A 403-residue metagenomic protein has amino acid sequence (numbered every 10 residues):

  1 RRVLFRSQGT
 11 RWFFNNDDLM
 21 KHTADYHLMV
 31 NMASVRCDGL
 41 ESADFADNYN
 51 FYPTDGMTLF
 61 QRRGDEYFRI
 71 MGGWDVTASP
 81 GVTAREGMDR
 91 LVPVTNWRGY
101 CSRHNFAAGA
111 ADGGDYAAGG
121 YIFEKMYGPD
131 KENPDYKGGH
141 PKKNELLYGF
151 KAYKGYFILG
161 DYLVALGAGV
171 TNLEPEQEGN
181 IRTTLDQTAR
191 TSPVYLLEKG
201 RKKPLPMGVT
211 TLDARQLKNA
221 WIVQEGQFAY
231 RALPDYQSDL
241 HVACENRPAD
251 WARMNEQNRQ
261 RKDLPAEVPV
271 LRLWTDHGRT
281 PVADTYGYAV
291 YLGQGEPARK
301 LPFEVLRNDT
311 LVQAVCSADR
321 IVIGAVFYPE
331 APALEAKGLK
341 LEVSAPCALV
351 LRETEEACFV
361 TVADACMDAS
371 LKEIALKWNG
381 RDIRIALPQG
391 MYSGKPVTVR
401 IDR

Functional and structural regions predicted by a protein language model:
R1-D382, S393-P396: Extended polysaccharide-engagement surfaces of secreted carbohydrate-active enzymes
L387-Y392: Intrinsically disordered, low-complexity Pro/Gly/Ser/Thr-rich segments with frequent PxxP/GP/PP motifs and embedded
I401-R403: Mature N-terminal, pre-catalytic/accessory segment of carbohydrate-active enzymes
